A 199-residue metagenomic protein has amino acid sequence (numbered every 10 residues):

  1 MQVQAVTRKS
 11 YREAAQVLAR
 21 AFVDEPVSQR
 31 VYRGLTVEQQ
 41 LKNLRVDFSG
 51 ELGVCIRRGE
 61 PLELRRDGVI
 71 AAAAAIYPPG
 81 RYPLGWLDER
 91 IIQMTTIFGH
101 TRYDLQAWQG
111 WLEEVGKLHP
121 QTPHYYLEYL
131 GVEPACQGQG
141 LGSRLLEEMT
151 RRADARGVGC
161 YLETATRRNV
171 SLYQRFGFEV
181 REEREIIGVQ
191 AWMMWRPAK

Functional and structural regions predicted by a protein language model:
Q2-Q16, R20, D24-S28: A short beta-loop-alpha structural element at the N-terminal edge of CoA-dependent acyl/N-acetyltransferase catalytic
T36-E60: Active-site rim helix/loop that mediates acceptor-substrate recognition in acyltransferases
R57-A74: Conserved beta-hairpin
I70-G131, Q137: Conserved acyl-donor/pantetheine-binding loop and adjacent beta-alpha core of acyl/acetyltransferases and related
P123-Y125, R152-A165: Conserved GNAT acetyl-CoA-binding A-motif
E128-Q137, Y161-V170, I187-V189, P197-A198: Conserved beta-strand-loop-alpha-helix junction that forms the acyl-donor binding cleft
V132, G138-R151: Conserved acetyl-CoA-binding loop-helix of GNAT-fold acetyltransferases
S143, A155-R156, T166-E183, I187-Q190: Conserved active-site alpha-helix within GNAT-family acetyltransferase domains
